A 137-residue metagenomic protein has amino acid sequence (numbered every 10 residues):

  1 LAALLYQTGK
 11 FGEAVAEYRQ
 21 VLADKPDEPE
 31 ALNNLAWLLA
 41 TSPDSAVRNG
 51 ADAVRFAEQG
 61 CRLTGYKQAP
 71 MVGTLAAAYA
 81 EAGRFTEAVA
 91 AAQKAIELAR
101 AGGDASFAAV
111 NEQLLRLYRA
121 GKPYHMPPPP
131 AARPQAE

Functional and structural regions predicted by a protein language model:
D24, L63-T64, L98, G102: Structural marker of alpha-solenoid helical repeat scaffolds
